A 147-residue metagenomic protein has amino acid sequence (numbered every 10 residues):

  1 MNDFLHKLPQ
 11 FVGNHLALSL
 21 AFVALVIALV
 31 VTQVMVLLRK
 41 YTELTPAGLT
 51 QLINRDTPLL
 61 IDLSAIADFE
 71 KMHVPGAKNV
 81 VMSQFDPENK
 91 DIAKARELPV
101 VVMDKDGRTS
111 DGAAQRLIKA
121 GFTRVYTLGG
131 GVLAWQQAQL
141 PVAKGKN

Functional and structural regions predicted by a protein language model:
M1-T42, L52, I66-P99, K105-N147: Rhodanese-like catalytic fold shared by cysteine-dependent sulfurtransferases and DSP/PTP-type phosphatases
L44-D62, I66: Membrane-cytosol interface motif
